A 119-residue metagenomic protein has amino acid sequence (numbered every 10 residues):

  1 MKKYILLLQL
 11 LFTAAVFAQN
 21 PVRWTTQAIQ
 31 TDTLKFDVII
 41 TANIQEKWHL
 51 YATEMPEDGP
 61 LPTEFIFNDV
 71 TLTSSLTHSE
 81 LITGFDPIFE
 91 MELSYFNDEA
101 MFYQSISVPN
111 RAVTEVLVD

Functional and structural regions predicted by a protein language model:
M1-P21: Bacterial Sec-dependent N-terminal signal peptides
A18-D119: Extracellular/lumen-exposed scaffold segments
